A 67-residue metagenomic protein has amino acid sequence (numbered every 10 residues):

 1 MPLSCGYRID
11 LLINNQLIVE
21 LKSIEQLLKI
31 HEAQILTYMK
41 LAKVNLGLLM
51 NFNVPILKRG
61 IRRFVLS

Functional and structural regions predicted by a protein language model:
M1-Q16, I24-E25, P55-S67: Active-site metal-binding core of divalent-cation-utilizing nuclease and nuclease-like domains
D10, E20, I35-T37: Residue-level recognition of specific faces of alpha-helices
Q16-L17, L46: Structural motif
L17-I18, K40: Generic signal for short, ordered secondary-structure residues within or immediately flanking folded domains
E25-R62: Catalytic cores of nucleic-acid endonucleases
